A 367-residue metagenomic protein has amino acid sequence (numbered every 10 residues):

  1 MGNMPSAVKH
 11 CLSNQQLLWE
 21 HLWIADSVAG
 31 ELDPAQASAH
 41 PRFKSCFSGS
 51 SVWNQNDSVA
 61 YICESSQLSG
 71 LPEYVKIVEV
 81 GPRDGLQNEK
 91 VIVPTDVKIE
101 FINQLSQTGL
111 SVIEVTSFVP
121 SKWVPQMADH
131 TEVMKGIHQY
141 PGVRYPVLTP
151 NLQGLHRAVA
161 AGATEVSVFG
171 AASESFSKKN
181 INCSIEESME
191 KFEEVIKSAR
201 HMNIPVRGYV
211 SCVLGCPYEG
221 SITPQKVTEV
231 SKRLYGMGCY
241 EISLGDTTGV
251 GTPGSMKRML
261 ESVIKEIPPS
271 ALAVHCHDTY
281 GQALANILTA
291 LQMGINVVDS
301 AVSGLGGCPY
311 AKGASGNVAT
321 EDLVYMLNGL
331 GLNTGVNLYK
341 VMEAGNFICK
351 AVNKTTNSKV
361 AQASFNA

Functional and structural regions predicted by a protein language model:
M1-A367: Catalytic cores and adjacent flexible loops of soluble metabolic enzymes that perform enolate/carbanion chemistry on
